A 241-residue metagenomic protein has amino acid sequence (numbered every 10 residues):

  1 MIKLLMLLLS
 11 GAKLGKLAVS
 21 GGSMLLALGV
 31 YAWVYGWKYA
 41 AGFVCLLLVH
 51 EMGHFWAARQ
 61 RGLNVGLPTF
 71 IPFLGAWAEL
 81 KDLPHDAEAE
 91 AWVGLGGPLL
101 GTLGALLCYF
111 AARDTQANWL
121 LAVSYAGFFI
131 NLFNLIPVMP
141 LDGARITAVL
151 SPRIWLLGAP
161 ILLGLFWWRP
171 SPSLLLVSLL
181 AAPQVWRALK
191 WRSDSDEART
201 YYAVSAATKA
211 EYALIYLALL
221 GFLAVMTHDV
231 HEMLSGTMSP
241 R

Functional and structural regions predicted by a protein language model:
M1-R241: Hydrophobic transmembrane alpha-helices and their immediate loop junctions in multi-pass integral membrane proteins
